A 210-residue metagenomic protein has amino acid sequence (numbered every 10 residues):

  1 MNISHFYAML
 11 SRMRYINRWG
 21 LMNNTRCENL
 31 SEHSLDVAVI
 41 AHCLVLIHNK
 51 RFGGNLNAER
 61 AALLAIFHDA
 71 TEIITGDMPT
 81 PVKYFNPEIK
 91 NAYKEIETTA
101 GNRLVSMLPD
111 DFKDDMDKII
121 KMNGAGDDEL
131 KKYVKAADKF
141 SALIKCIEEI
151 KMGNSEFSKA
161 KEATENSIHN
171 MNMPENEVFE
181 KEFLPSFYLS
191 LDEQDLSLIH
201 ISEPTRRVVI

Functional and structural regions predicted by a protein language model:
N2-G20: Short alpha-helical hairpin
T25-E59: Alpha-helical phosphate/pyrophosphate-handling elements in metalloenzyme active cores
V39-V45, E59-M78, K135, A142: Active-site alpha-helical segments that house and flank conserved acidic catalytic motifs for diphosphate chemistry
V45-N49, I73-V82, D111-M116: Membrane-helix exit/interface motif
H48-I66, D77-A92: Hydrophobic/aromatic-rich structural module bridging two neighboring secondary-structure elements via a short loop
L56-A62, P109-K151: Histidine/acidic-rich helix-loop-helix segments that form or flank divalent-metal centers in metalloenzyme catalytic
V82-G101, N154-N172: Divalent-cation-assisted or electrostatically stabilized phosphate/pyrophosphate-binding catalytic cores
I199-I210: Single conserved hydrophobic/aromatic residue that forms the stacking wall/gate of nucleotide- or nucleobase-binding
